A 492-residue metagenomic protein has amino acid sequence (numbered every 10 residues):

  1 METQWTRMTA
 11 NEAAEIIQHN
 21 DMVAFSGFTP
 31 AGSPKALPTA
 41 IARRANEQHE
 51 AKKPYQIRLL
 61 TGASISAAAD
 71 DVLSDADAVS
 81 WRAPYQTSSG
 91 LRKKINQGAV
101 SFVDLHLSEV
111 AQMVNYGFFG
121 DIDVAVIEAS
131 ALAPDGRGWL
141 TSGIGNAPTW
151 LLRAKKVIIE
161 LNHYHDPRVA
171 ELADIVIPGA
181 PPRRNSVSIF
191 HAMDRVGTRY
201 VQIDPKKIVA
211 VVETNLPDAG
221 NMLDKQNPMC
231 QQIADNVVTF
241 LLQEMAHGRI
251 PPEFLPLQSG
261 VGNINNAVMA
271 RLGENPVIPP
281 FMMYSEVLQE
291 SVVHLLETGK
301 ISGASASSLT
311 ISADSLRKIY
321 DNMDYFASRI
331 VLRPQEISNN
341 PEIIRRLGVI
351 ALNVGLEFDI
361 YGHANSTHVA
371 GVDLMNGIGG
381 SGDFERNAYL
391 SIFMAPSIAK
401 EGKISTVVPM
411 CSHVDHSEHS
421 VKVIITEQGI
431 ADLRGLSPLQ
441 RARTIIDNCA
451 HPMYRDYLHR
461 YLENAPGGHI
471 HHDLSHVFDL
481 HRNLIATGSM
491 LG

Functional and structural regions predicted by a protein language model:
M1-G492: Conserved alpha/beta enzyme-core scaffold
